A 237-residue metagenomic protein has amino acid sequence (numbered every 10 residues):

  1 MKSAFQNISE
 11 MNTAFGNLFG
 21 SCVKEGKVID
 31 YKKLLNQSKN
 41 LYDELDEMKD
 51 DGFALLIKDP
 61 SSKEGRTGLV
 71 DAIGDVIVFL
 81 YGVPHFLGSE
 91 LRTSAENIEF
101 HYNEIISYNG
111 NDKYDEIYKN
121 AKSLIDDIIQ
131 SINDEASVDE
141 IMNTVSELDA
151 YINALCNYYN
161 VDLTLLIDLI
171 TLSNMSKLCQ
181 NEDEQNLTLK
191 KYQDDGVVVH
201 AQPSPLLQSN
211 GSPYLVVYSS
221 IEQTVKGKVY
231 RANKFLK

Functional and structural regions predicted by a protein language model:
M1-K237: Flexible "arm" and connector segments at domain edges
